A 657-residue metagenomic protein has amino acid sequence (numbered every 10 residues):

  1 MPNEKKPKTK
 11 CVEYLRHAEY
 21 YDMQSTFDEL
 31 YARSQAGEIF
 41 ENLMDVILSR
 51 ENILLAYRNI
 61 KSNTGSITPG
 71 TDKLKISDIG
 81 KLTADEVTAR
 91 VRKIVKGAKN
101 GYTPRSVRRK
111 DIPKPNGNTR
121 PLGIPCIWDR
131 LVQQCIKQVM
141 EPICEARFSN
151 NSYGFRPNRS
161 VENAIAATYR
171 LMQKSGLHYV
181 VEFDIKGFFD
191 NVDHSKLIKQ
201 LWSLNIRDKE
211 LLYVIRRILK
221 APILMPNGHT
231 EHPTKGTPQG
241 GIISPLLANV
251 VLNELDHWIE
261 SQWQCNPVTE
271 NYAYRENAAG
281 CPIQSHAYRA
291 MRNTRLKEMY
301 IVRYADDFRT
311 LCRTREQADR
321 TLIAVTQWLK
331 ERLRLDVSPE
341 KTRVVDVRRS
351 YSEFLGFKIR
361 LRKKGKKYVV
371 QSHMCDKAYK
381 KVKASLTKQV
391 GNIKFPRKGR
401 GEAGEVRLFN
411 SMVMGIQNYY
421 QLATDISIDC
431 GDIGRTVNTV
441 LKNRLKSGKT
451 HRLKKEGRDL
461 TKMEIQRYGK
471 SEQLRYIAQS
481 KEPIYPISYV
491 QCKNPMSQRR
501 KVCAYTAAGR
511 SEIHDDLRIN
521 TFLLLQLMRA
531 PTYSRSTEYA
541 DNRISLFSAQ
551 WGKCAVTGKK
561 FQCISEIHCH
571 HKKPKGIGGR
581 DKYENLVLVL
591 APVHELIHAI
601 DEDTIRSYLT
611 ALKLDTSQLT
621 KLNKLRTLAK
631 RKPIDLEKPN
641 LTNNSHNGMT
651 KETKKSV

Functional and structural regions predicted by a protein language model:
P2, S372, D376-R452: Right-hand nucleic-acid polymerase module
K5-K8, A18-I242, L246: Conserved pre-catalytic core of RNA-dependent polymerases
S106, N150-N151, R156, N163-P339 (+2 more regions): Conserved polymerase palm-domain catalytic core
D184, G558-A591, A599-Y608: Histidine-centered nuclease catalytic patch
K220, H229, L333-K398, G404 (+1 more regions): A conserved non-catalytic segment of reverse transcriptases and RNA-directed RNA polymerases corresponding to the late
I433-T436, N443-S534, K613-Q618: Extended C-terminal regions of large enzymes
T537-H568, L590-P592: Short cysteine-rich loop/turn motifs with clustered Cys
G576-E584, L596-K638: Polybasic, low-complexity binding patches
